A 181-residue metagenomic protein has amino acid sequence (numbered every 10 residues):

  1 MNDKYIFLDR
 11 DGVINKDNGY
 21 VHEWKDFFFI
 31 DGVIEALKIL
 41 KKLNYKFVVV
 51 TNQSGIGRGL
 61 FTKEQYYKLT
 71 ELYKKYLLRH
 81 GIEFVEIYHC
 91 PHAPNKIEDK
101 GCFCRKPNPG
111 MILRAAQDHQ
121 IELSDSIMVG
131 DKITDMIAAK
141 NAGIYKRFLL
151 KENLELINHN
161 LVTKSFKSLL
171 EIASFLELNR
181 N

Functional and structural regions predicted by a protein language model:
M1-V48: Active-site neighborhood of HAD-like aspartate-dependent phosphohydrolases
N2, E64, E71-V85, P94-M128 (+1 more regions): Asp-based, Mg2+/Mn2+-dependent phosphohydrolase catalytic module
D9-D11, N52, D131, D135: Acidic active-site catalytic centers that drive phospho-/nucleotidyl reactions and related ester hydrolyses
I14-D31, I56, L60-Q65, R79-I82 (+2 more regions): Metal-dependent phosphoesterase signature
V33, L37-Y73, E83-A93, A139: Substrate-recognition element of Asp-dependent hydrolases with the DxDx(T/V) motif
